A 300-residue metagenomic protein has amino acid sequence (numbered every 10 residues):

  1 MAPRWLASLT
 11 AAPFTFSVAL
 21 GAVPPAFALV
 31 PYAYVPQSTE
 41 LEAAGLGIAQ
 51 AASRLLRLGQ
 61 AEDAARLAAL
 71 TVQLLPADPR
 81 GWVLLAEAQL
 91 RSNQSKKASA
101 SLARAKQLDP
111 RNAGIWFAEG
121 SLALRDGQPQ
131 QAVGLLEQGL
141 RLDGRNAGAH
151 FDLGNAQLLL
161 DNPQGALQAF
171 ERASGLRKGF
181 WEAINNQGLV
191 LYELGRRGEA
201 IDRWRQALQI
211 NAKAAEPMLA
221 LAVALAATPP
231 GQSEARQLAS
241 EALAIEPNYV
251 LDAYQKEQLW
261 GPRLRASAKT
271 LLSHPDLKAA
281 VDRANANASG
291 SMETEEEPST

Functional and structural regions predicted by a protein language model:
V30-P36, L238-T300: Terminal, low-structured helical/coil segments at or just beyond the last alpha-helical repeat
L41-R80, L84-R91, S121, R125: Alpha-helical segment of the N-proximal tetratricopeptide repeat
A44-G45, P79-R80, A113-G114, A147-G148 (+3 more regions): Helix-start (N-cap) detector for alpha-helical repeat units in TPR-like alpha-solenoids, especially tetratricopeptide
S53, E87, S121, N155 (+2 more regions): Residue-level recognition of tetratricopeptide repeat
R57-R66, R91-R104, R125-Q138, L159-R172 (+2 more regions): Structural signature of tandem alpha-helical TPR/SEL1-like repeats, specifically the intra-repeat loop/turn
R205-Q209, A215, L219-L251, D276: TPR/TPR-like (Sel1-like) alpha-helical repeat modules
